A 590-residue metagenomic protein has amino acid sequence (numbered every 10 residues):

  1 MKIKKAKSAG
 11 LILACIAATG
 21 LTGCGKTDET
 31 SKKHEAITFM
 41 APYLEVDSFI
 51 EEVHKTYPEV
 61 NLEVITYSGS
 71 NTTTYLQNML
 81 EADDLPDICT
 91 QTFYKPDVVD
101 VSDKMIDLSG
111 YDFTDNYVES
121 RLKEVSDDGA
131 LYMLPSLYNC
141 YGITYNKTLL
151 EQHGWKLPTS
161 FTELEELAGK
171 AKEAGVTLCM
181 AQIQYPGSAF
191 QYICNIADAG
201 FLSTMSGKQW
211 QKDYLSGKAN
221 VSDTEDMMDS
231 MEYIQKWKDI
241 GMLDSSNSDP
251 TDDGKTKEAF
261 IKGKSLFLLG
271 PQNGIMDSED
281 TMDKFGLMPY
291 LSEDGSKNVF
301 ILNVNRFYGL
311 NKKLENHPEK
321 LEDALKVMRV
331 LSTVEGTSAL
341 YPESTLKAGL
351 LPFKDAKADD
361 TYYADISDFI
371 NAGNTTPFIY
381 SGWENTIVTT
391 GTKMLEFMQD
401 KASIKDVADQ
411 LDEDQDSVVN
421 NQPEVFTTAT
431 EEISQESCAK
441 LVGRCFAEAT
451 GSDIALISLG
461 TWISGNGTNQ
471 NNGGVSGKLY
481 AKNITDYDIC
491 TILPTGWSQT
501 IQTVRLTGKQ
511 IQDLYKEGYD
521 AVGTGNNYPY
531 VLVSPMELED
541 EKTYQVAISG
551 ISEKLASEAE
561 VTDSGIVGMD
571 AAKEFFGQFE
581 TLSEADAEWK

Functional and structural regions predicted by a protein language model:
A18, C24-D97, L157, S296 (+1 more regions): Conserved N-terminal structural module of periplasmic/extracytoplasmic solute-binding proteins
E45-V46, S126, L302, E343-K347 (+1 more regions): C-terminal capping/gating helix-and-loop segments adjacent to ligand/active sites or protein-protein/ligand interfaces
K55, E63, E279-E343: Extracytoplasmic/periplasmic substrate-recognition and gating elements
D87, T114-L150, T177-L178, G295-I301 (+1 more regions): A structural signal for short loop-to-beta-strand junctions that line the ligand-binding cleft of periplasmic/secreted
T92-Y141, K156, Y192-C194, G286-P289: Hinge/lid segment of periplasmic solute-binding proteins
Y132, E165-A219: Extracytoplasmic/periplasmic solute-binding protein
L215-S248: Glycine-centered hinge/linker elements that transmit conformational signals in sensory and ligand-binding systems
E413-K590: Catalytic centers of hydrolytic enzymes
